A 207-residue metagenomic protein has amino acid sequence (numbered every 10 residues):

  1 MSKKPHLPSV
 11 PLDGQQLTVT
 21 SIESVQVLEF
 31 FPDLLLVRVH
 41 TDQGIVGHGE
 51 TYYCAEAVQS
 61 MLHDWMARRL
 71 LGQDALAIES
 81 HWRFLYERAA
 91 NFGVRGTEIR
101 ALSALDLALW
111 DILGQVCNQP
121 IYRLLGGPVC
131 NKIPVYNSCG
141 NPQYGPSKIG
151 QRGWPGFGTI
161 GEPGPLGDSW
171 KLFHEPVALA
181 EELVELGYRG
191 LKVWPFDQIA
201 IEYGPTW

Functional and structural regions predicted by a protein language model:
K3-Y52, W65: Structured beta-strand/loop patches that form or line metal/cofactor-binding pockets in enzymes
H6-L7, D42-C117, R123: Metal- or metallocofactor-binding catalytic centers and their adjacent structured scaffolds across diverse enzyme
Q16, S21, V37, Q43 (+5 more regions): Ligand-binding pocket scaffold of soluble enzyme catalytic domains
A108, P120-I121, H174-L179: Short alpha-helical segments and helix-capping/turn motifs at coil-helix boundaries
I121-Y122, W194: Flexible, glycine/charged-enriched surface loops at secondary-structure junctions
G126-K132: Flexible hinge/switch segments at interdomain interfaces of large molecular machines
K132, G140-W207: Metal-dependent enolase-superfamily TIM-barrel catalytic cores that perform enediolate-based chemistry
